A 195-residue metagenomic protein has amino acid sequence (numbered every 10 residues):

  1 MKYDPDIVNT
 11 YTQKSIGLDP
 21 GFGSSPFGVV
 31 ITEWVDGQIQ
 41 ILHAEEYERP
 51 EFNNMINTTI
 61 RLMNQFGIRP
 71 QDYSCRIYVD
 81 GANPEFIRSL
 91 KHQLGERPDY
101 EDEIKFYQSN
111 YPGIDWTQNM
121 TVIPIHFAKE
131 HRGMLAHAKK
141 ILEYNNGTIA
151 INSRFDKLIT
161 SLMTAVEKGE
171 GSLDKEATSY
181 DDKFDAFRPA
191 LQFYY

Functional and structural regions predicted by a protein language model:
M1-L18: ATPase catalytic-site recognition across NTP-hydrolyzing enzymes
N9-Y11, E48, S179: Surface-exposed coil/turn segments at beta-strand junctions on protein surfaces, enriched
F22, E51-M55, S179: Active-site-proximal structural scaffolding
P26-T32: Short beta-strand scaffold segments in enzyme catalytic cores
V35-D174, F193: Mg2+-dependent endonuclease catalytic cores in nucleic-acid-processing enzymes, primarily RNase H-like
L173-Y195: Acidic, Mg2+-coordinating catalytic module of metal-dependent nucleases/exonucleases that use a two-metal-ion mechanism
